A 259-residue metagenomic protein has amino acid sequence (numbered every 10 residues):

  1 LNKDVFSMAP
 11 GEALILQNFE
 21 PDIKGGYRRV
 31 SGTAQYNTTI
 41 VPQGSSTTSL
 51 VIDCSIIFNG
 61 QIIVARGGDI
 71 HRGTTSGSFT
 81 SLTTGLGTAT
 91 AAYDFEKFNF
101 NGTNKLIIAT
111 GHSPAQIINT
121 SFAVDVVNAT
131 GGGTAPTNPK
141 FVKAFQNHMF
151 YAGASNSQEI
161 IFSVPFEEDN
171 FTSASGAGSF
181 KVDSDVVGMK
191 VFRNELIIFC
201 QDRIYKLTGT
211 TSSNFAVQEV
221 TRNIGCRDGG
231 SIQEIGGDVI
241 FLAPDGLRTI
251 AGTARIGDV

Functional and structural regions predicted by a protein language model:
L1-F79, I117, G133-Y205: N-terminal beta-propeller domains
G44-T47, T84-A89, A129-P136, K140-F141 (+3 more regions): Short loop/turn motifs that recur once per blade in beta-propeller domains
T74-G77, N119-F122, F166, G209-S212 (+1 more regions): Short loop/turn segments that connect beta-strands within beta-propeller blades
S76-F100: A broadly used, surface-exposed interaction patch
S78-S81, F122-V126, G176-A177, N214-V217 (+1 more regions): Predominantly a core beta-strand signature of beta-propeller blades across repeat-based propeller domains
A92-A129: Hydrophobic or amphipathic alpha-helical targeting/insertion segments
L106, H148, S184-V259: Beta-sheet-dominated scaffold domains
S113, S155-N156, T211: Acidic glycine-/aspartate-rich tracts in secreted/extracellular proteins
